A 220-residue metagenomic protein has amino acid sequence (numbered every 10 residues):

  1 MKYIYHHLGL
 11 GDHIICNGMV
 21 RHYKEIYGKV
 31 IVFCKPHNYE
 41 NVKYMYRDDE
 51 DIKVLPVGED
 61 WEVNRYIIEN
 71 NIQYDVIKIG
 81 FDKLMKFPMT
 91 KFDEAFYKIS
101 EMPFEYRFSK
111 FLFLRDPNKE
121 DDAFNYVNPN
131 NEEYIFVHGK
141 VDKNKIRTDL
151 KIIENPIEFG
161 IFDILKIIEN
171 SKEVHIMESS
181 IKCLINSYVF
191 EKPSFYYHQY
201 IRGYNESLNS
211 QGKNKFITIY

Functional and structural regions predicted by a protein language model:
M1-Y220: Catalytic machinery of carbohydrate-active enzymes, primarily nucleotide-sugar-dependent glycosyltransferases
